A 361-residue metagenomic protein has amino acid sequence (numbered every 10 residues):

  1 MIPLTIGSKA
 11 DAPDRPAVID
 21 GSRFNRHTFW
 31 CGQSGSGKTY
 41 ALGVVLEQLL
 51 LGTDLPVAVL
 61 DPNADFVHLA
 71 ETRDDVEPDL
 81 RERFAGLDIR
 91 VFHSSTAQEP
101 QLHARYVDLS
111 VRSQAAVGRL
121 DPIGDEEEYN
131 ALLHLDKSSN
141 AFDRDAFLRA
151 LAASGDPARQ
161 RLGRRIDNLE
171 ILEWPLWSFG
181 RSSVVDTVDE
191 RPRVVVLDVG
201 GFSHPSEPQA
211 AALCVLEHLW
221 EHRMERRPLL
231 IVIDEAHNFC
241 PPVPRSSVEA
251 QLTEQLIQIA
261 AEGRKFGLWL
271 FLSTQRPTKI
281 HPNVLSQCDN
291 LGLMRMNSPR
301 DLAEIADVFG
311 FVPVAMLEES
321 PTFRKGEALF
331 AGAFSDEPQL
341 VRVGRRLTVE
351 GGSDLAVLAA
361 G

Functional and structural regions predicted by a protein language model:
I2-H93, A303, F330, A360-G361: Glycine-rich phosphate-binding loop of nucleotide-binding enzymes
G7-D11, D20-S22, V185-V188, P282-N283 (+2 more regions): Replace "in large, NTP-powered and nucleic-acid-processing enzymes" with "in large, NTP-powered factors and other
C31-K38, G201-Q209, V248-T253, S273 (+1 more regions): Alpha-helix N-cap/helix-initiation motif
L46-Q48, T53-D54, A64-D79, L87-Q258 (+2 more regions): P-loop NTPase motor domains
T72-D79, V248, Q287-D289, F309 (+1 more regions): Short secondary-structure boundary/capping segments
I257-E262, F266-G344: Conserved ATP-driven motor cores of ASCE-family P-loop NTPases powering translocation/secretion/packaging/pilus
R342-G361: Charge-patterned, long linear interaction tracts outside catalytic cores
